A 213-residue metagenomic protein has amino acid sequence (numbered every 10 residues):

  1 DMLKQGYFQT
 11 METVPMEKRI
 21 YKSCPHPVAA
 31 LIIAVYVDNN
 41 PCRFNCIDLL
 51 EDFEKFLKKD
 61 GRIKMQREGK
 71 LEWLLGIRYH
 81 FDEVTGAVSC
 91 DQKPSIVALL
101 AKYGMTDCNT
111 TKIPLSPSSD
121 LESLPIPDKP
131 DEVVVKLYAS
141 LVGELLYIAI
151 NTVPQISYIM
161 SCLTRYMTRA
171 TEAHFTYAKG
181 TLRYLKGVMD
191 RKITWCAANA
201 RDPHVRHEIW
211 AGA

Functional and structural regions predicted by a protein language model:
D1-Y21: Glycine- and Gly-Pro-enriched alpha-helical subdomains that act as flexible, kink-prone "lid/hinge" or packing modules
M2, M16, C42, E54-L57 (+2 more regions): Generic low-polarity alpha-helical segments
M2-Q5, V28, Q66, G76 (+2 more regions): Intrinsically disordered, low-complexity segments enriched in polar/charged residues with Gly/Pro, especially when
Q5-E12, P41-Y103, L182, K186-T194: Polymerase palm active-site segment centered on the conserved acidic dipeptide of motif C
I20-I33, D38, T85-A87, D91 (+1 more regions): Divalent metal-binding acidic/histidine catalytic loops
